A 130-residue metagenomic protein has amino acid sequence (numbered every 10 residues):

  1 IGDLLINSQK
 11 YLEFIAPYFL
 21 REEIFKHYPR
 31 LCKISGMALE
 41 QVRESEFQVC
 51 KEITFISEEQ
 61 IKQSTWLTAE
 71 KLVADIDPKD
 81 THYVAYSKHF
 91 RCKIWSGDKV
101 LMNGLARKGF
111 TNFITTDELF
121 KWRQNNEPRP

Functional and structural regions predicted by a protein language model:
I1-A16: Short, well-structured N-terminal submotif of metal-dependent ribonuclease cores
I1-D3, Y28-R30, K108-T111: Short, glycine/charged-enriched secondary-structure capping and boundary segments
I1-G2, V42, D80-H82: A generic local structural motif
L4, Y86, G104: Hydrophobic/aromatic ligand-binding patch that stacks against planar heteroaromatic rings of cofactors or nucleotides
Q9-K10, Y18-L67: PIN-domain endoribonuclease scaffold, especially VapC-family toxins
I15-P17, H89-K93, K99-P130: Acidic, PIN/NYN-like endoribonuclease modules and their adjacent C-terminal/linker elements
P29, E70-D75, N125-P130: Short, surface-exposed amphipathic charged segments that create phosphate/polyanion-binding patches used for binding
T54-K99: Active-site neighborhoods of divalent-metal-dependent phosphate/nucleic-acid chemistry enzymes
